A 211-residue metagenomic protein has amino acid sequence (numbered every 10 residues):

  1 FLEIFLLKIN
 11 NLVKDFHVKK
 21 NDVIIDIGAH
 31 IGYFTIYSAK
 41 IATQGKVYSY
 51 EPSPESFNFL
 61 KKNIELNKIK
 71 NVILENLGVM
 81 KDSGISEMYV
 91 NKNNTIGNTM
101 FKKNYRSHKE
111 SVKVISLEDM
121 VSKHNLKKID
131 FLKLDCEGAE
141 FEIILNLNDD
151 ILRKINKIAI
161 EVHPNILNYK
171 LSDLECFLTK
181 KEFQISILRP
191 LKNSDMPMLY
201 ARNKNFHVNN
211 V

Functional and structural regions predicted by a protein language model:
L2-V211: Phosphate/nucleotide-binding beta-alpha loop and adjacent structural elements of enzyme active sites
